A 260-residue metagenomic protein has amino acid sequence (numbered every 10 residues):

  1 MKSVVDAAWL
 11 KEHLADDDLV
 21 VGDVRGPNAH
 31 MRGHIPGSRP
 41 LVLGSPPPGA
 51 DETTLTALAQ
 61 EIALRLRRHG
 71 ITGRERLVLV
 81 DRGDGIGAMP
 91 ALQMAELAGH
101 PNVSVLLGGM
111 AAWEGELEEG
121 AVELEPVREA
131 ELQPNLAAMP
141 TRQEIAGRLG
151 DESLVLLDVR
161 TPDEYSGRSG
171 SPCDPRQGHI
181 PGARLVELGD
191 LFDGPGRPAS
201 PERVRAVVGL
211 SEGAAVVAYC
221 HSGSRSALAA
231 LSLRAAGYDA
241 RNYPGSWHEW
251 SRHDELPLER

Functional and structural regions predicted by a protein language model:
M1-D6, P47, A111-Q177, E255-R260: Active-site neighborhoods of enzymes that stabilize oxyanions during catalysis
M1-E61, L154-P175, H179-I180, R184-E187 (+1 more regions): N-terminal intrinsically disordered, low-complexity segments enriched in P/E/S/T
V20, R76-V78, V155, A215: Structural motif
L43-P48, G108-M110, L188-L191, P244-H248: Short, acidic/turn-prone active-site loops that include or flank metal/cofactor- and phosphate-binding residues
P47-R76, V186-V216: Helix-loop module immediately N-terminal to the HCX5R catalytic loop in PTP-like cysteine phosphatase domains
T53-E144, R148, S169, G213 (+2 more regions): Thiolate-centered catalytic microenvironments shared by cysteine-dependent enzyme domains
